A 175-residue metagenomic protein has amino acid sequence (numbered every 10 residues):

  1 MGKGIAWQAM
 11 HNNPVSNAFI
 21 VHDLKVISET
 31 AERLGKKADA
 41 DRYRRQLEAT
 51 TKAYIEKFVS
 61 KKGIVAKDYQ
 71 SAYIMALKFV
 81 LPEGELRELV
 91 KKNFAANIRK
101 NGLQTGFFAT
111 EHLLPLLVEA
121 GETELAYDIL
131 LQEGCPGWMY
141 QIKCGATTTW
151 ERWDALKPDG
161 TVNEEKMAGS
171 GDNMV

Functional and structural regions predicted by a protein language model:
M1-V175: Active-site core of glycosidic bond-cleaving carbohydrate-active enzymes
